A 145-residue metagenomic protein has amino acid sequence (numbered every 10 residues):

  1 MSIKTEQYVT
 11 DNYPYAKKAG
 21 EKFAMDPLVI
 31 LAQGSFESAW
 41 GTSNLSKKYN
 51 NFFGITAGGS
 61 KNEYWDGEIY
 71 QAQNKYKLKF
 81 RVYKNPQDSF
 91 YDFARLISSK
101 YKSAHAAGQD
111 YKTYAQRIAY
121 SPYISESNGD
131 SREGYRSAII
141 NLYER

Functional and structural regions predicted by a protein language model:
M1-R145: Catalytic cores of secreted/periplasmic lytic hydrolases that degrade extracellular macromolecules
